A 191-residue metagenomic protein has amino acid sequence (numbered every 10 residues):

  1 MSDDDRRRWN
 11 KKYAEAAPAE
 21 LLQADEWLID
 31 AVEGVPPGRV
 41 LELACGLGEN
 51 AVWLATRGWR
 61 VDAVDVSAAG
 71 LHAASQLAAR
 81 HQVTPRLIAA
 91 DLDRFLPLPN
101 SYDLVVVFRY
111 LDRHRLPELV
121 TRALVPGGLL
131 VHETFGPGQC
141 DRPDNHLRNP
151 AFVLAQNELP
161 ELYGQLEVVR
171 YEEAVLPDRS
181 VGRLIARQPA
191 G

Functional and structural regions predicted by a protein language model:
M1-V35: Conserved class I S-adenosyl-L-methionine
G38-G46: Conserved class I S-adenosyl-L-methionine
R60-D65: Conserved SAM-binding motif I beta-strand of class I
S67-A69: Conserved SAM/SAH-binding beta-strand->alpha-helix loop
H81-L92: Conserved SAM-binding strand-loop segment of SAM-dependent methyltransferases
P97-L104: A short acidic, Gly/Pro-enriched loop at the edge of an enzyme's catalytic core that lines a small-molecule cofactor
L111-A123: A short, conserved alpha-helix within the catalytic core of class I
G127-F135: Conserved beta-strand signature within the Rossmann-like core of class I S-adenosyl-L-methionine
